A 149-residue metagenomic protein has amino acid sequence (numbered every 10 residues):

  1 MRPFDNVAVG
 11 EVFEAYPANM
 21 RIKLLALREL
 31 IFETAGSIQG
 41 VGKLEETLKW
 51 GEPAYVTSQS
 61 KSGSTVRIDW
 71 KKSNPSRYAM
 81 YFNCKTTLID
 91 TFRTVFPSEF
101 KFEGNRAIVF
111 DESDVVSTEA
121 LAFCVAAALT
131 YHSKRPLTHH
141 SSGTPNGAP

Functional and structural regions predicted by a protein language model:
M1-P149: Charge-dense, helix-prone N-terminal extensions
